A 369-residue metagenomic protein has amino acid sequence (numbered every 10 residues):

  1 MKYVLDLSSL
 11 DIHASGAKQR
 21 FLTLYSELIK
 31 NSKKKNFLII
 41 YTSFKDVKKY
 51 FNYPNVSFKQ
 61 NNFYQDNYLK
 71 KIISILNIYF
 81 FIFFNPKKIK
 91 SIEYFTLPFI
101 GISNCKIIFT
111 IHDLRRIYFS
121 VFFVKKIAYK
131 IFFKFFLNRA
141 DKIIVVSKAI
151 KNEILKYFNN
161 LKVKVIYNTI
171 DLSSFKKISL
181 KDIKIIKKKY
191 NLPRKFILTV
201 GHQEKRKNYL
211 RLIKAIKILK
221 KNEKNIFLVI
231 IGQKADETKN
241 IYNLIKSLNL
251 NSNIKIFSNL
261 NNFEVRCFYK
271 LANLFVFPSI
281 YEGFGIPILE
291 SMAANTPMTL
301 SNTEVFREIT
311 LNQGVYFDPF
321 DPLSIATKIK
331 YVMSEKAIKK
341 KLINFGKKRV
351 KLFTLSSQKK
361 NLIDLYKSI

Functional and structural regions predicted by a protein language model:
M1-I369: Carbohydrate transferase catalytic cores enriched for Leloir-type hexosyltransferases
